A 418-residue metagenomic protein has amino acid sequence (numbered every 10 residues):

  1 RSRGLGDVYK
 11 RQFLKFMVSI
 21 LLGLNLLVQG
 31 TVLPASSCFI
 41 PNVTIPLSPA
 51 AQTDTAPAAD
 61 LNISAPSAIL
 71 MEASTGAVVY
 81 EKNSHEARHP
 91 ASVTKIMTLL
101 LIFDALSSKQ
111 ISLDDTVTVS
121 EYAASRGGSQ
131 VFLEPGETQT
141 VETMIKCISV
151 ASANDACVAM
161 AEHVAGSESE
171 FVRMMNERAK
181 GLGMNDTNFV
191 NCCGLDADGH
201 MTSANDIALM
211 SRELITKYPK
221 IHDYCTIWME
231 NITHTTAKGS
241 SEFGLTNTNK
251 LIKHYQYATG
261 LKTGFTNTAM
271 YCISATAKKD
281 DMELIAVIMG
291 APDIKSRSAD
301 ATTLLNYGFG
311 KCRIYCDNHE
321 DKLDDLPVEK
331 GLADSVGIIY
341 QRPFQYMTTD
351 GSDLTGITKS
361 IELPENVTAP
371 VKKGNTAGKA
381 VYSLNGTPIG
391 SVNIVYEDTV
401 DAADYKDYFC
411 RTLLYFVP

Functional and structural regions predicted by a protein language model:
R1-Q12: Single conserved hydrophobic/aromatic residue that forms the stacking wall/gate of nucleotide- or nucleobase-binding
L5, F16, L22, F39-N42 (+1 more regions): Intrinsically disordered, low-complexity serine/threonine-rich segments
L5, P66, D281: Conserved catalytic motifs of the protein kinase core domain
R11-P34: Sec-dependent N-terminal signal peptides of Gram-positive bacterial secreted proteins and lipoproteins
V28, S108, C316-H319: Residues in and immediately flanking transmembrane alpha helices
P34-P219: Active-site-adjacent loops and short helices of periplasmic peptidoglycan-processing enzymes
M184-N188, D196-M201, N205-P418: Domain-terminus/edge residues, biased toward the C-terminal soluble/receptor-binding domains of extracytoplasmic
